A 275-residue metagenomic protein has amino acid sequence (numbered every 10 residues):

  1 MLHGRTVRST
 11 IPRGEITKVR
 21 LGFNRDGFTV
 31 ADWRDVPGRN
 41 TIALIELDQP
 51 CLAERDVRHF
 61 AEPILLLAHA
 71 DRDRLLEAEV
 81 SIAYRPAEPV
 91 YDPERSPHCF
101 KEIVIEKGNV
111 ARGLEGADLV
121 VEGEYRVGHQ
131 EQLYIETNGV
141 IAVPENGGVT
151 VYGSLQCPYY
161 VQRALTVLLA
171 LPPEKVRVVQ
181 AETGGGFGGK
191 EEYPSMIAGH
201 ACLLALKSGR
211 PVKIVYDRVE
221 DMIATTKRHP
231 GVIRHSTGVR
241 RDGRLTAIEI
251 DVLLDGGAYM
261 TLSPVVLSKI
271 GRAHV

Functional and structural regions predicted by a protein language model:
M1-F100, V120-G123, K207, L262: Flexible, low-hydrophobicity surface segments
D26-R39, L171-V179, P211-V215: Glycine-rich phosphate/pyrophosphate-binding loops and their adjacent beta-strand/loop elements at enzyme active sites
E46-L75, G188-R241: Glycine-rich and small/hydrophobic secondary-structure elements
R74-V90, Y160-V161, T166, L171 (+1 more regions): Gly/Pro-rich active-site capping loops and adjacent beta-alpha segments that organize cofactor/substrate pockets
V110, L114-L169, L254-G256, S263-S268: Conserved beta-alpha junction segments in alpha/beta enzyme cores
V140-P144, R163-R177, H200-I214, R241: Proline/glycine-anchored alpha-helix kink/cap motifs
V151, K175-A181, G209-V219, T246-V252: Beta-strand segments within the central parallel beta-sheet cores of soluble alpha/beta enzyme folds
